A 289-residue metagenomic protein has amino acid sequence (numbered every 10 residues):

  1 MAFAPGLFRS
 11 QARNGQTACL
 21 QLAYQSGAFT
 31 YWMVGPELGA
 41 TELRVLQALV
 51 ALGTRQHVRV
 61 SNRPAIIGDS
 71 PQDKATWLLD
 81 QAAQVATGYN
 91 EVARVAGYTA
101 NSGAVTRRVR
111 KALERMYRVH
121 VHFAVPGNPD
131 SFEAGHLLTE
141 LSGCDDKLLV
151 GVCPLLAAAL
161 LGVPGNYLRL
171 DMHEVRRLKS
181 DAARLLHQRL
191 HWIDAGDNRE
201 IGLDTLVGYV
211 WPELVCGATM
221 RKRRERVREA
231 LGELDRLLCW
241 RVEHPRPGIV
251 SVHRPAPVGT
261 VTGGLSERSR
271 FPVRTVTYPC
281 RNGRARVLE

Functional and structural regions predicted by a protein language model:
M1-E289: Charged, alpha-helix-forming regions
